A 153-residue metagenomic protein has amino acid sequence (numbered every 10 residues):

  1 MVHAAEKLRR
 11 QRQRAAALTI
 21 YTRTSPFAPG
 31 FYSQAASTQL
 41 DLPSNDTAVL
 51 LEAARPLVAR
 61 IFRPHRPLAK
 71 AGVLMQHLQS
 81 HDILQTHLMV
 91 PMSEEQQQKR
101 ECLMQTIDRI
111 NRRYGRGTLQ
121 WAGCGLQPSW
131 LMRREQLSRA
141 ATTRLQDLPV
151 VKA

Functional and structural regions predicted by a protein language model:
M1-A153: Basic, low-complexity intrinsically disordered segments
